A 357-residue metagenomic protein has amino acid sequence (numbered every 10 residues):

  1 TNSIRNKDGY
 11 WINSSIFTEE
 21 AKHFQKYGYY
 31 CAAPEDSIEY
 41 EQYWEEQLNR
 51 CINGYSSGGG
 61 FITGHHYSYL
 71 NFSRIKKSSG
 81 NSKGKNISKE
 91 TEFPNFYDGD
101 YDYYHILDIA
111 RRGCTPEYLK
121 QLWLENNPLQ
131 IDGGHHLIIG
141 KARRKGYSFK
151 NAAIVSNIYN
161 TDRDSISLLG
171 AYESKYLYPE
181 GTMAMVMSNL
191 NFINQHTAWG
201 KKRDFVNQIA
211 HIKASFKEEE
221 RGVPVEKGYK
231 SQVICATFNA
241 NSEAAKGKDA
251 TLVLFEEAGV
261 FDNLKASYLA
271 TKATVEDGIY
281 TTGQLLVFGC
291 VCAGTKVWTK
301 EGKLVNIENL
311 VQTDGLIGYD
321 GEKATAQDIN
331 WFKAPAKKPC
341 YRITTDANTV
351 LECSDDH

Functional and structural regions predicted by a protein language model:
T1-G294: Phosphate/NTP-binding elements of NTP-utilizing enzymes
V291-H357: HINT superfamily self-processing domains
